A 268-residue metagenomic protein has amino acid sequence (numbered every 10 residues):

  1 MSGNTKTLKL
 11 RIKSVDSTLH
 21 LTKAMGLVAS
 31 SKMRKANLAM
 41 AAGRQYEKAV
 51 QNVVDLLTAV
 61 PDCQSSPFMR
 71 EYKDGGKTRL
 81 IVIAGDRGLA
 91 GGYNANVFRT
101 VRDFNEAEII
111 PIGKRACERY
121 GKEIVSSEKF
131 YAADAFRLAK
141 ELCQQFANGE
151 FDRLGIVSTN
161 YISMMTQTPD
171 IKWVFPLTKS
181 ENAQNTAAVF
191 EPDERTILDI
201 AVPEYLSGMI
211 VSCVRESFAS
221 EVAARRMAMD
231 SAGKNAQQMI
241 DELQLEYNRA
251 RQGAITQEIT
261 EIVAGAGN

Functional and structural regions predicted by a protein language model:
M1-N268: C-terminal beta-strand-loop-alpha-helix "lid" module of Rossmann-like NAD(P)-dependent dehydrogenases
